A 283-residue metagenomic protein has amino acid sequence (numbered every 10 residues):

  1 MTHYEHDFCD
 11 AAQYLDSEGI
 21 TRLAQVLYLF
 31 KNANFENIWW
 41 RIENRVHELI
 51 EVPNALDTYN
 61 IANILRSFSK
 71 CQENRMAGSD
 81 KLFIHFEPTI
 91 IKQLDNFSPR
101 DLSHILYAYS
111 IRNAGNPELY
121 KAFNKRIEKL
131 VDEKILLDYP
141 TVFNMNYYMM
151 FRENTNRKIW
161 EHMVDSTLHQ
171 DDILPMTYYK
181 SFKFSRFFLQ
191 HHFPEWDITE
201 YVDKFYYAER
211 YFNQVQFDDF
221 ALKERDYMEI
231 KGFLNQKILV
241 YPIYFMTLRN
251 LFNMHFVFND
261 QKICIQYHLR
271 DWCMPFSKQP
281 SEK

Functional and structural regions predicted by a protein language model:
M1-K283: Eukaryotic RNA-binding helical-repeat scaffolds
